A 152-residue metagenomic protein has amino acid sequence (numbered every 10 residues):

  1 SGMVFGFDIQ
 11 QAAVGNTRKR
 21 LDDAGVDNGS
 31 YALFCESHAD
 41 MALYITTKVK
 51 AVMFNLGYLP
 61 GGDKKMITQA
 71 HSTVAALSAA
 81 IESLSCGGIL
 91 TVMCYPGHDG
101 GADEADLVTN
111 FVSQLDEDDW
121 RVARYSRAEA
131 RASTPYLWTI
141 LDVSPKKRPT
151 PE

Functional and structural regions predicted by a protein language model:
G2-F5: Short beta-strand element of Class I
Q10: Conserved SAM/SAH-binding beta-strand->alpha-helix loop
G15-T47: S-adenosyl-L-methionine
D40, Y58-L59, Y95-G100: Short "lid" loop at the C-terminus of a central beta-strand within the Rossmann-like core of SAM-dependent
M53-A76: Mobile active-site "lid"/loop adjacent to the S-adenosyl-L-methionine
S72-C86: A short glycine-rich, Lys/Arg-flanked "PGG" loop and its adjoining helix->strand segment in the class I
G87-C94: Conserved beta-strand signature within the Rossmann-like core of class I S-adenosyl-L-methionine
H98-E152: Class I S-adenosyl-L-methionine
